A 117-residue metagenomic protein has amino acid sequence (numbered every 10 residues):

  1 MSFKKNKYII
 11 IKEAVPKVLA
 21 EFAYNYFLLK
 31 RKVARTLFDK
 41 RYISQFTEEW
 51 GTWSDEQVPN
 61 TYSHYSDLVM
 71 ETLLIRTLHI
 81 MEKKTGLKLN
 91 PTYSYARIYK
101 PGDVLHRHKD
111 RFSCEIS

Functional and structural regions predicted by a protein language model:
M1-T85: Non-heme Fe(II)/2-oxoglutarate
Q57-N60, L74-S117: Conserved double-stranded beta-helix
